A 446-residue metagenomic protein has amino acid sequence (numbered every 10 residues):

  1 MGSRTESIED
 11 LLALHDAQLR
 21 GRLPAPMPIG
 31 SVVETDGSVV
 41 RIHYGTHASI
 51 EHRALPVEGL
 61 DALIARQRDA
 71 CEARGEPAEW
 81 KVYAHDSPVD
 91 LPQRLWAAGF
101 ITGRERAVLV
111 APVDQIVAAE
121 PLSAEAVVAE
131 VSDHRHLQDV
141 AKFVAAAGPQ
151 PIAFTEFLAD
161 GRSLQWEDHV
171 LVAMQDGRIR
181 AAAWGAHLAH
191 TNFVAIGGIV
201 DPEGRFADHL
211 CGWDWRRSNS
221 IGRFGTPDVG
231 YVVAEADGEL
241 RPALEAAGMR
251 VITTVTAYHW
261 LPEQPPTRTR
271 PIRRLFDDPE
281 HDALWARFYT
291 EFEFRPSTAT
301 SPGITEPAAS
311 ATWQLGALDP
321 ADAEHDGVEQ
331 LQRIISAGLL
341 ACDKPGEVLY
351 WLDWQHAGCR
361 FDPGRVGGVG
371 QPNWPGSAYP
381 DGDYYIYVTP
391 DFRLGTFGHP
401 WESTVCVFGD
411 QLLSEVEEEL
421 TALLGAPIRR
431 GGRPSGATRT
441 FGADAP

Functional and structural regions predicted by a protein language model:
M1-A70, S87, I152-T155, S163-Q165: N-terminal charged segments
M1-R20, V57, R106-L109, V113-D160: Short amphipathic alpha-helix that is part of the acyltransferase structural core
V32-T35, D90-I101, E167-A183: Conserved beta-hairpin
V40-I42, R68-E72, G99, V117 (+1 more regions): Short, flexible, solvent-exposed loop/turn segments with mixed acidic/basic and small polar residues
I50-G59, G198-H209: A short, internal acetyl-CoA/4′-phosphopantetheine-binding micro-motif in the GNAT/acyltransferase core
L60-V128, S132, D214-P262: Acyl-donor-binding surface of acyltransferase catalytic domains
I152-P202: A conserved beta-strand-loop-helix scaffold within acyl/acetyltransferase catalytic domains
E263-P446: Structured alpha/beta or helical-core interaction and ligand-binding surfaces enriched in interleaved
